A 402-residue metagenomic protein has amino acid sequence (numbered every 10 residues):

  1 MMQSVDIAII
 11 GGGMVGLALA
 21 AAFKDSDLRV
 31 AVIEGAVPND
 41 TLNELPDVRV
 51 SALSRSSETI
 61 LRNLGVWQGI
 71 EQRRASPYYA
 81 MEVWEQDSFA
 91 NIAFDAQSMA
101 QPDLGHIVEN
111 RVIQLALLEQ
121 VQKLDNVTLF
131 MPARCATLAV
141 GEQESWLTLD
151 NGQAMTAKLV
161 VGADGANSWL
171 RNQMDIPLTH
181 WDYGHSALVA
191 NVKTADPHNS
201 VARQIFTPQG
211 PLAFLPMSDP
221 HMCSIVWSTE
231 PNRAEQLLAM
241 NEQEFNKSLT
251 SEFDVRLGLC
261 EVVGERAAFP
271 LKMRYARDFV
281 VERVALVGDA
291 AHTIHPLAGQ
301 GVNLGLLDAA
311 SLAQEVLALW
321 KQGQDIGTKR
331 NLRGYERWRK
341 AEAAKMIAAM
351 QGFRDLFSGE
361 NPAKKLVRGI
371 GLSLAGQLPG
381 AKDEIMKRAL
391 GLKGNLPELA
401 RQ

Functional and structural regions predicted by a protein language model:
D6-V32: N-terminal Rossmann-like FAD-binding beta1-loop-alpha1 element of flavoenzymes
V15, P38, N167: Conserved Rossmann-like nucleotide-cofactor binding loop
K24-V48: Glycine-rich FAD pyrophosphate-binding loop
D47-Q86: N-terminal FAD cofactor-binding segment of flavoenzymes
L61, E144-W146, L159-R266: Conserved FAD-binding catalytic core of PHBH/FMO-like flavoproteins
R73-Q173, W181-S186: Conserved N-terminal helical subregion
R233-G327: FAD/FMN-dependent oxidoreductases across multiple families
Q314-Q402: C-terminal helical "tail/cap" subdomain of flavin- and related membrane-associated enzymes
